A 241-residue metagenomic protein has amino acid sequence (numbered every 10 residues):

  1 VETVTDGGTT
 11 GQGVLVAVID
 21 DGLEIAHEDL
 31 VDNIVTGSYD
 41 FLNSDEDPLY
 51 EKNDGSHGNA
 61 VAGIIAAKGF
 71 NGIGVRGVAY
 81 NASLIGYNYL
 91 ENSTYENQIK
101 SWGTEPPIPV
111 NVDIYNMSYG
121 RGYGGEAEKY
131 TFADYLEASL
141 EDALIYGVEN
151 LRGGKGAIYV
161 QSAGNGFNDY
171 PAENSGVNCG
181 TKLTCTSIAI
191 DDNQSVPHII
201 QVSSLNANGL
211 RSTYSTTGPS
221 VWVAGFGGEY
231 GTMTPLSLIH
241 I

Functional and structural regions predicted by a protein language model:
V1-L15, E28-D29: Protease zymogen maturation seam
T5-T9, E51-N53, D191, R211-S215: Short Gly/Pro-enriched turn/cap motifs at secondary-structure boundaries
V14, D21-A26, N33-N150, G154-A157 (+2 more regions): Subtilisin-like peptidase catalytic core
D20, K182-I239: Extracellular S/T/G-rich loop segment that most often corresponds to the catalytic His/Ser-adjacent loop
G22-E24, G120-G122, G164-N168, L205-G209 (+1 more regions): Catalytic metal-binding/acid-base residues of hydrolase active sites
H27-D32, A127-E128, P171-E173, T213-Y214 (+1 more regions): Short, solvent-exposed loop/turn and secondary-structure capping segments
Q161, G166-Q194: Glycine-rich, charge-decorated loop segments at or immediately adjacent to ligand/cofactor-binding or catalytic sites
